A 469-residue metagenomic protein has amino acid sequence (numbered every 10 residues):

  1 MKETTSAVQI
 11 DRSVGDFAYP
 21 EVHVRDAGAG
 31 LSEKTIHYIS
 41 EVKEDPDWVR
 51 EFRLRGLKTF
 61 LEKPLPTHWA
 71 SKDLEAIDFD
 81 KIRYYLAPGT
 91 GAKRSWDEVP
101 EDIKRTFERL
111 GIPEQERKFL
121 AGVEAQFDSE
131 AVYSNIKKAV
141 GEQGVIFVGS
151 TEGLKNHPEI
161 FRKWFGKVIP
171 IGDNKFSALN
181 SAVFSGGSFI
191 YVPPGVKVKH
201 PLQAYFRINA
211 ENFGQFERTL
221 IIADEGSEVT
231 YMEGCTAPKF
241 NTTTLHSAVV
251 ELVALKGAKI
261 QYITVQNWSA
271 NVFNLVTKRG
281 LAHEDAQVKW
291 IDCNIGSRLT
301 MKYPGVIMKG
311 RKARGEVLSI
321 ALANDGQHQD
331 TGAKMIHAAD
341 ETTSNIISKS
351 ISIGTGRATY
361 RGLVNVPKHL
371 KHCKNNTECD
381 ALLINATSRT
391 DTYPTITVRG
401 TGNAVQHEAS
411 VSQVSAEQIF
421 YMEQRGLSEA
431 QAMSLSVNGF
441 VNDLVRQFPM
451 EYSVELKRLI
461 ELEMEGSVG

Functional and structural regions predicted by a protein language model:
M1-E3, V468-G469: Short, Lys/Arg-enriched, disordered terminal segments
K2-V249, K256-K259: Short, low-to-moderate order helix/coil transition modules at the start of elongated helical scaffolds
Y133-L427, V441-G469: Conserved beta-strand/loop scaffold segments within soluble protein domains that form the structured core and edges
